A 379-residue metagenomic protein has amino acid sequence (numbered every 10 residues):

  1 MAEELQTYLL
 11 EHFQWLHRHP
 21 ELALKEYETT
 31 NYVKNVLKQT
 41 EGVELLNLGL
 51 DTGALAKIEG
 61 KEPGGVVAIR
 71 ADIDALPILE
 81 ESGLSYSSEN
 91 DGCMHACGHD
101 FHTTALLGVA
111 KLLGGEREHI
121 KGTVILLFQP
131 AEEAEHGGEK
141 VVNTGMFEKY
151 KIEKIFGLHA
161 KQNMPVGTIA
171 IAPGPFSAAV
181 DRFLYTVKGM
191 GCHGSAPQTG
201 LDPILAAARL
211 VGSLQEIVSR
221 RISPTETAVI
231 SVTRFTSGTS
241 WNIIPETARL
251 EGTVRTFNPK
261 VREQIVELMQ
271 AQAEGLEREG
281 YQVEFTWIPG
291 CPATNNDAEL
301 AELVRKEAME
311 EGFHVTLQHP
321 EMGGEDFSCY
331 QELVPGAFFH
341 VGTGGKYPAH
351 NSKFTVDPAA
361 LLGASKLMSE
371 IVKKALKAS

Functional and structural regions predicted by a protein language model:
M1-H95, D100, T104, K111-I120: Acidic/His- and Gly-rich active-site-bordering loop/insert found across diverse amide/peptide-bond hydrolases
Q6-L10, Y27-T30, K34, L106 (+5 more regions): Hydrophobic face of alpha-helices
L16, A56, I69, H99 (+8 more regions): Divalent metal-coordination and catalytic microenvironments
L24, H95-T104, P197-L205, T355-K366: Short, conserved micro-motifs enriched in small and acidic residues
A54-L55, L76-I78, S82-M94, F101 (+3 more regions): Histidine/acidic-residue-rich, glycine-tolerant segments that coordinate divalent metal ions
R70, L79, F183, F338-G344: Non-cysteine beta-strand/loop elements that form the S-adenosyl-L-methionine
A208-S379: Metal-dependent amide/peptide-bond hydrolase catalytic core, centered on the "pita-bread" metallohydrolase fold
